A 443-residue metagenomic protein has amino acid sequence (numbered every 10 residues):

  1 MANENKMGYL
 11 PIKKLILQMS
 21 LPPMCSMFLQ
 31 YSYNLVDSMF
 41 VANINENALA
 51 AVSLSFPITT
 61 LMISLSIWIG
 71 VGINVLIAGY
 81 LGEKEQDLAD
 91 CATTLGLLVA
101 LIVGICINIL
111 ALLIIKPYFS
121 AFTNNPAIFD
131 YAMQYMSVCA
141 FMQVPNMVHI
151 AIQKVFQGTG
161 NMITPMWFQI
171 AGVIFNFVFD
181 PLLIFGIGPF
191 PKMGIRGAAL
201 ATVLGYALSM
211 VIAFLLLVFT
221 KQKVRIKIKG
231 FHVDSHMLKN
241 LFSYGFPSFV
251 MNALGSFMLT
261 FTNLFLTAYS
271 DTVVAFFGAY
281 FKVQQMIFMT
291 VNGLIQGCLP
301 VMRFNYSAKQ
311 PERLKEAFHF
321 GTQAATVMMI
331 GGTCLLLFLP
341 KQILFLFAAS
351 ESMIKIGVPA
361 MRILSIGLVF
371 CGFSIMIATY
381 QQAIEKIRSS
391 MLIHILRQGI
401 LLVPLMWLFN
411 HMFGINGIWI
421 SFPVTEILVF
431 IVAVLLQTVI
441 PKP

Functional and structural regions predicted by a protein language model:
M1-S20, I77-V144, F190-F246, M302-G367 (+1 more regions): Short alpha-helical transmembrane segments in multi-pass integral membrane proteins
M7-M39, N43-I44, T60-G72, L76 (+6 more regions): N-terminal transmembrane alpha-helices
Q18-D37, V138, H149, G172 (+5 more regions): Transmembrane helical elements of multi-pass membrane transporters/channels
F28, S32-A50, F119-P126, L182-M193 (+4 more regions): Helix-terminus/linker motif at the lipid-water interface of multi-pass membrane proteins
L49-I109, N146-P165, N263, F276-F338 (+1 more regions): Small-residue-rich hydrophobic transmembrane alpha-helices
L61-S64, N176-D180, M210-F214, M286-M289 (+3 more regions): Hydrophobic transmembrane alpha-helices of multi-pass small-molecule transporters
G70, C139-Q157, P165-V173, A198-A213 (+4 more regions): Short runs within selected transmembrane alpha-helices of multi-pass transporters and secretion channels
A111, K154, D180, I184 (+7 more regions): Structural signal for membrane-spanning alpha-helices in multi-pass inner-membrane proteins, emphasizing helix cores
